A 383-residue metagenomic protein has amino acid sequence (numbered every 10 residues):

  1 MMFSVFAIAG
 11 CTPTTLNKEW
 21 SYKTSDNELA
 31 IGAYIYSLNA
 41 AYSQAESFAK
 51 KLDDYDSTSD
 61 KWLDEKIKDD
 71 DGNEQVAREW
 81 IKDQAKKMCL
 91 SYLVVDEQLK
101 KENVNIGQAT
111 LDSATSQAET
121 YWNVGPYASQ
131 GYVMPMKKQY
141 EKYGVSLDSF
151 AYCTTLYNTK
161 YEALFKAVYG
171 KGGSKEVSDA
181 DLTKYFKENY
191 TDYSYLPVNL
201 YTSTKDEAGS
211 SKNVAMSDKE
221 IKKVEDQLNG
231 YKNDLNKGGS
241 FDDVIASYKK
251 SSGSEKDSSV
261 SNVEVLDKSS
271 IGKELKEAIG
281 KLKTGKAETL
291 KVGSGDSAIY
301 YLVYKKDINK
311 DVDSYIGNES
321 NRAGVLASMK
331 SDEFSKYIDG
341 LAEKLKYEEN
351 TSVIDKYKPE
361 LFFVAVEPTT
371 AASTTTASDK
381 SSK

Functional and structural regions predicted by a protein language model:
M1-E79, D83, E343-K344, E348-K383: Short, low-structural-confidence N-terminal segments
P13-N17, K138-K222, S270-K383: PPIase-associated folding chaperone regions across multiple families
N27, Y34, N39, V198-S203 (+2 more regions): Solvent-exposed coil/turn segments that connect beta secondary-structure elements in extracytoplasmic/periplasmic
S43-I81, K100-T183, A215-K219, L266-K273: Charged, solvent-exposed helices and adjacent loops that form client-binding or oligomerization surfaces
Q84-C89: Hydrophobic alpha-helical transmembrane segments
Y92, D96-Q98, E102: N-terminal accessory alpha/beta regions
N103-L111, S240-S247, T289-K291, E349: Surface-exposed patches in mature extracellular/periplasmic domains of secreted proteins
D226-E274, S314: Peptidyl-prolyl cis-trans isomerase
